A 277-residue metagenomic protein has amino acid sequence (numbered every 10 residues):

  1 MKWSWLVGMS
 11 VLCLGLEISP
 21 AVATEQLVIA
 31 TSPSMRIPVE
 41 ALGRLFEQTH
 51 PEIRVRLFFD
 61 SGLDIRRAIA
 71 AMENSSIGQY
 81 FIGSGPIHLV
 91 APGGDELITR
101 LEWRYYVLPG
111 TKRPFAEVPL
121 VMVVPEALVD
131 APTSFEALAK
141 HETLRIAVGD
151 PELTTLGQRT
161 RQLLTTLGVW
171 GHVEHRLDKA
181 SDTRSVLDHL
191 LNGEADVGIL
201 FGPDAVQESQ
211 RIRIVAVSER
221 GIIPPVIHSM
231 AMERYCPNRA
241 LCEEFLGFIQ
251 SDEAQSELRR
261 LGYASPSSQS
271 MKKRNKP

Functional and structural regions predicted by a protein language model:
M1-S4: Positively charged n-region of N-terminal signal peptides that target proteins for export
L6-E17: Bacterial N-terminal signal peptides
V22-H50, R54-E73, I77-H88, P92-P277: Exported/periplasmic ABC-transporter solute-binding proteins
